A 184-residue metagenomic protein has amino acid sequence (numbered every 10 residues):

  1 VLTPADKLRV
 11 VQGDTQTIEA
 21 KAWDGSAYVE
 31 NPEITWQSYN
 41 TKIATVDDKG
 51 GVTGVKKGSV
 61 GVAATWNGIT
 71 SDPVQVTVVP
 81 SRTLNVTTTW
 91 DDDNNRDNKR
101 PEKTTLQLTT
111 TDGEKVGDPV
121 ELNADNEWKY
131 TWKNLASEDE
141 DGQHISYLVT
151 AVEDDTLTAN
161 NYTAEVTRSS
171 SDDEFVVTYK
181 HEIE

Functional and structural regions predicted by a protein language model:
V1-P80: Extracytoplasmic soluble-region selector
Q12, T77-E184: Solvent-exposed loop/turn and edge beta-strand elements of beta-rich ligand-binding domains
